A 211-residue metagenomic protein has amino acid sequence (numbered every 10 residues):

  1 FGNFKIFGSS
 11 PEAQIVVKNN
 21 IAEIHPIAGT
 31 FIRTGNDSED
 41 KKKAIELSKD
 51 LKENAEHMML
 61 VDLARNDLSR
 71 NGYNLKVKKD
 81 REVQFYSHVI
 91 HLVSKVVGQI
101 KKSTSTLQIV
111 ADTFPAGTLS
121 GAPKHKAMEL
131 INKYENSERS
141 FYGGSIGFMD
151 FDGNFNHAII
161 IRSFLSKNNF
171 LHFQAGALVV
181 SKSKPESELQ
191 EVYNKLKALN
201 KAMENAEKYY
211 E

Functional and structural regions predicted by a protein language model:
F1-E211: Extended alpha-helical targeting/anchoring segments, especially N-terminal organellar/secretory targeting helices
